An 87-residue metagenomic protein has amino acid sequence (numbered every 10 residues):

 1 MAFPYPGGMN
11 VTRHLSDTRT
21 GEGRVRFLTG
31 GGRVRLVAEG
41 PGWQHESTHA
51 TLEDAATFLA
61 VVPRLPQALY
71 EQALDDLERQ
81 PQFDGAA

Functional and structural regions predicted by a protein language model:
A2-G31: Short N-terminal "domain-start" leader segments that mark the transition from disordered tails or signal peptides into
A2-G8, P41-A87: Mixed-charge, Lys/Arg-enriched low-complexity segments
T12-H14, G21-G23, V37-E39, L52 (+1 more regions): Short, well-ordered helical secondary-structure segments
R24-A50: A short, structured beta-strand/loop element
